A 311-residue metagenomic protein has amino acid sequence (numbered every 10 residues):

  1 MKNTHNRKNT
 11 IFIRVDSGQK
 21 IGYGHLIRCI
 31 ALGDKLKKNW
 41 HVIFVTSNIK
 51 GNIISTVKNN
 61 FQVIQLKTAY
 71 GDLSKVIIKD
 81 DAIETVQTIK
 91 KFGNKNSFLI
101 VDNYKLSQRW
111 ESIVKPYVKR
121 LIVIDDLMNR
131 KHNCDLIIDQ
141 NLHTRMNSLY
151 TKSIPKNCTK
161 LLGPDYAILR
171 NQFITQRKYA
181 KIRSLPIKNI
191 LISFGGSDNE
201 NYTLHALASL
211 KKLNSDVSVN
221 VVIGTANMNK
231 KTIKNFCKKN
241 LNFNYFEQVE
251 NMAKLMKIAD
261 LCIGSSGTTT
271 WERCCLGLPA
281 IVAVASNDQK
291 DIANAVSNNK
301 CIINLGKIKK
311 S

Functional and structural regions predicted by a protein language model:
R7-F12: Extreme N-terminal starter segment of soluble prokaryotic enzymes
I13-Y23, R28-K35, S47-N60, Q65-K156 (+1 more regions): Active-site and donor-binding regions of nucleotide-sugar-utilizing enzymes
V42-N48, V219-G224: Short internal beta-strands
N133-N201, K230: A nucleotide-sugar donor-handling region in carbohydrate enzymes
R177-K178, S184-I258: Donor-nucleotide binding loops and adjacent catalytic segments primarily of GT-B fold Leloir glycosyltransferases
A253, D260, G277-P279: A short alpha->beta transition loop at the rim of the catalytic pocket in nucleotide-sugar-dependent
K257-T268: Acidic donor-binding loop of glycosyltransferase active sites
T270-W271, C275-S311: Catalytic binding pocket for nucleotide-activated donors in carbohydrate/polymer assembly enzymes
